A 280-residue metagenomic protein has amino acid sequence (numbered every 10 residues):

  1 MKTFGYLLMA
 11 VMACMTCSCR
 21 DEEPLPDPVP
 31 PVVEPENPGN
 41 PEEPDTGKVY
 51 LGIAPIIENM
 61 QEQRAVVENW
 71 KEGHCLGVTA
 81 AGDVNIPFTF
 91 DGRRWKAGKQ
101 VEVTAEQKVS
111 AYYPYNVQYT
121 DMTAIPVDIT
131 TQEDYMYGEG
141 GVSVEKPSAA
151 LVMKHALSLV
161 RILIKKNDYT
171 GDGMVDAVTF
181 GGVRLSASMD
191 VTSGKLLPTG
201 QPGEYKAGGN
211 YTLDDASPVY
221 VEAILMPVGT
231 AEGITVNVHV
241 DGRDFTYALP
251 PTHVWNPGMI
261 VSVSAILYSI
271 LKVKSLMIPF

Functional and structural regions predicted by a protein language model:
K2-L8, C17-F280: Sec-type signal peptide cleavage vicinity
M12-A13: Residue-level signal for mature regions of secreted extracellular proteins and peptides
